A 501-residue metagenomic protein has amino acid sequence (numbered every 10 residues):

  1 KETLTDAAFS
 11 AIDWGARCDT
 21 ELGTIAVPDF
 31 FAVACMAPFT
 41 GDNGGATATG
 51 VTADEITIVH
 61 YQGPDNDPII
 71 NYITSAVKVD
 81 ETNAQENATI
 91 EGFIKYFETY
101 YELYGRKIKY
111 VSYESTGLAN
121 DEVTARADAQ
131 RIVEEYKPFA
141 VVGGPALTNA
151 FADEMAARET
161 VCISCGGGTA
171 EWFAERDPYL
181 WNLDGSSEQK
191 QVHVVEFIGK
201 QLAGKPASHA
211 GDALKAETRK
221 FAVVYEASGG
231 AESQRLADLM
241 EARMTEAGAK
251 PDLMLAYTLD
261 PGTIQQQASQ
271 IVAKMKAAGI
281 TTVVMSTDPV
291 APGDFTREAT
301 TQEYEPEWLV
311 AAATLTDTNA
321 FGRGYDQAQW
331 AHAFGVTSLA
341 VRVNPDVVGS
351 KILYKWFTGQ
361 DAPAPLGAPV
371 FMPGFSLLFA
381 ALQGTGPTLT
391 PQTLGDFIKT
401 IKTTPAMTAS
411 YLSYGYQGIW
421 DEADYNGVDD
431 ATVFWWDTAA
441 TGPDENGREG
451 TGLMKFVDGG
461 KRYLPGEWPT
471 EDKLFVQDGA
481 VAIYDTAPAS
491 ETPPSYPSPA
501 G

Functional and structural regions predicted by a protein language model:
K1-G45, T49, I56, T403-G501: Solvent-exposed, acidic/polar segments of extracytosolic/periplasmic ligand-binding ectodomains
E2-R131: N-terminal extracellular/periplasmic Venus flytrap/periplasmic-binding protein-like
D13, T20-G23, P138-K250, E307-G335 (+1 more regions): Extracytoplasmic ligand/sensor domains, especially the bilobed periplasmic-binding protein
A46-T47, Y72-A84, S112-A119, P178-G185 (+5 more regions): Second-shell loop/turn segments in exported
D80-A88, A119, V123, P145 (+8 more regions): Soluble non-cytosolic domains of exported or imported proteins
Q85-E91, T99-P178, L183, T258-Q265 (+1 more regions): Beta-alpha junction/loop-to-helix N-cap segments that form part of ligand/metal-binding clefts
L183-D184, A299-P373, T470, F475 (+1 more regions): Extracellular/periplasmic periplasmic-binding protein-like sensory domains
F221, A278, D288-D294, L339-T404: Extracellular/periplasmic ligand-binding modules, especially the Venus flytrap/periplasmic-binding
